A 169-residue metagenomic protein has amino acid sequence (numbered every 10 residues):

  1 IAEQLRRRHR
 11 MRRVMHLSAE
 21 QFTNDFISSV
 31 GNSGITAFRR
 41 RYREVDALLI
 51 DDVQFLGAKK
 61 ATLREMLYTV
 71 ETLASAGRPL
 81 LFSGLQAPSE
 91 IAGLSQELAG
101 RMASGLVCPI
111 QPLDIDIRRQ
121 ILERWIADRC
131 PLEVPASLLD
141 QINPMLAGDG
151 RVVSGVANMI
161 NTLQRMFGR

Functional and structural regions predicted by a protein language model:
I1-M15: Walker A/P-loop
R7-R8, D25-I50, L56-T72, W125-D128: Conserved alpha-helical scaffold flanking the Walker A/P-loop in AAA+ ATPase domains
H16-L17, L49-D51, P79-Q86, P109: Structural recognition of the conserved hydrophobic beta-strand(s) that form the central parallel beta-sheet of P-loop
I27-G31, P88-S104: Short regulatory helix/loop adjacent to the ATP-binding pocket of P-loop NTPases
Y68-T69, L73-Q96: Sensor-1/coupling segment of RecA-like P-loop NTPase cores
Q86, G105, I117-L132, M159-L163: Conserved AAA+ ATPase "sensor/coupling" helix adjacent to the nucleotide-binding pocket
E90-A92, G105-I117: Conserved AAA+ ATPase "SRH/arginine-finger" region at the nucleotide-binding site
E123-A127, S137-M145, R151-M166: C-terminal helical "lid" of AAA+/P-loop NTPase domains
